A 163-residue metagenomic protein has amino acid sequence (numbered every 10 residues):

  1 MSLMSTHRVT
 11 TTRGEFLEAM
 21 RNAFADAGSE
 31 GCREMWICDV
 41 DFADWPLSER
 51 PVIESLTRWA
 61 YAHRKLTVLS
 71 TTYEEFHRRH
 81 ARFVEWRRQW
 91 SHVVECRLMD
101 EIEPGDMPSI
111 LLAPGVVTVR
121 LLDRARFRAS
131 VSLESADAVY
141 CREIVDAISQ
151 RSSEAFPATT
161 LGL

Functional and structural regions predicted by a protein language model:
M1-W36, V40-L163: PLD/PLD-like phosphodiesterase catalytic module centered on the HKD motif
